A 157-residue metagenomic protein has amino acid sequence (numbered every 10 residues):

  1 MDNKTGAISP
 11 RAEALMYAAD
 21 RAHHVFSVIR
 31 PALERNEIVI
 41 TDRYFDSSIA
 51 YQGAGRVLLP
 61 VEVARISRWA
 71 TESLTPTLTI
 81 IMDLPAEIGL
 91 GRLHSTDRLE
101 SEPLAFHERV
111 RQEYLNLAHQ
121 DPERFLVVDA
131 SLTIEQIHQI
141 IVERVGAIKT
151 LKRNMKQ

Functional and structural regions predicted by a protein language model:
M1-T71: ATP-dependent small-molecule kinase phosphotransfer cores that center on conserved nucleotide phosphate-binding segments
A19, L84, A130: Active-site donor-binding loop signature of nucleotide-sugar glycosyltransferases
E34-R35, T75, M155: Residue-level preference for short coil/turn positions at secondary-structure junctions
I40, L78-I80, L126-V128: Hydrophobic/aromatic beta-strand patches that form the interior of the parallel beta-sheet core in alpha/beta enzyme
R43, S47-Q112: A glycine- and Lys/Arg-enriched "phosphate-lid" helix/loop adjacent to the NTP-binding pocket of small-molecule kinases
E87-Q157: NTP-dependent small-molecule kinase module
